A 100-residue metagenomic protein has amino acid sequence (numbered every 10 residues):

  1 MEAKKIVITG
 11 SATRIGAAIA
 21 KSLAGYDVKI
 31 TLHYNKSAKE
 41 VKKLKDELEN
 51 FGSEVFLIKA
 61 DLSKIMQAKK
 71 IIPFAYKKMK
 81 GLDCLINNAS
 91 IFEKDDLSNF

Functional and structural regions predicted by a protein language model:
K5, A12-R14: Conserved glycine-rich cofactor-binding loop
T9, L82-A89: Rossmann-fold scaffold of SDR-type NAD(P)-dependent oxidoreductases
R14, A18, F92: NAD(P)H-binding Rossmann-fold N-terminus in SDR/SDR-like oxidoreductases, specifically the glycine-rich beta1-alpha1
L23: Aromatic pocket-lining residues of Rossmann-like dinucleotide-binding sites
Y26-K43: Conserved glycine-rich Rossmann-like NAD(P)H-binding loop of the short-chain dehydrogenase/reductase
A38-K39, K59-I71: The beta1-alpha1 cofactor-binding region of Rossmann-like NAD(H)/NADP(H)-dependent oxidoreductases
L48-K64: Rossmann-fold cofactor-recognition segment
K69, F92-F100: Conserved mid-core segment of classical short-chain dehydrogenase/reductases
